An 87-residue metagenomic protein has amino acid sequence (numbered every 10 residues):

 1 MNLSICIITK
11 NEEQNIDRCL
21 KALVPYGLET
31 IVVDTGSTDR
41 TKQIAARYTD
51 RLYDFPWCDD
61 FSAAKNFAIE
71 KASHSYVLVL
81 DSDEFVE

Functional and structural regions predicted by a protein language model:
M1-P25: N-proximal low-complexity "stem/linker" segments adjacent to membrane-targeting elements
I7, L28-S37, Y53, S82: Short beta-strand/loop segment that forms part of the nucleotide-sugar
Q14-R18, D39-Y48: Acidic helix N-cap motif at the loop->helix transition within catalytic regions of sugar-transfer enzymes
A22, D34-Q43, W57, D81: A conserved acidic beta->alpha catalytic loop
G27, T49, A72-H74: Short, well-ordered alpha-helix to beta-strand connector turns
R40, S62-A63, S82-E87: Acidic donor-binding/catalytic loop of UDP-sugar-dependent glycosyltransferases, especially processive GT2
P56-A72: Glycine-rich, basic loop-to-helix element that forms the pyrophosphate-binding segment of sugar-nucleotide handling
V77: Short aromatic/hydrophobic "clamp" motif used to bind/position activated sugar donors
